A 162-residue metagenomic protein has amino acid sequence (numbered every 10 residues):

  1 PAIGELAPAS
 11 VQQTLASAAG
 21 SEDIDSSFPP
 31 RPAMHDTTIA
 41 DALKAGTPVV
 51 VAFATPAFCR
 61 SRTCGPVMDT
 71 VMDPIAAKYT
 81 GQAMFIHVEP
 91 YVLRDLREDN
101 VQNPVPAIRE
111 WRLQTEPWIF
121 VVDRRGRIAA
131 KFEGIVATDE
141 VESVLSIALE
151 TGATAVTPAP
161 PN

Functional and structural regions predicted by a protein language model:
P1-D41: N-terminal "domain-start" segment that seeds a small globular fold
A2-A19, I128-N162: Thiol-/selenol-based redox modules, centered on thioredoxin-like and closely related oxidoreductase domains
D25, R31, I39-R60: Short active-site neighborhood of thiol/selenol oxidoreductases, capturing the structured segment around
M34, T38, P66, T70 (+2 more regions): Extracytoplasmic/secreted proteins, especially bacterial periplasmic and envelope-associated proteins
F53-P56, V88-Y91, F132-I135: Active-site-proximal beta-strand/loop segments in catalytic clefts of secreted hydrolases
F58-R62, D95-L96, K131: A generic structural signal for short coil/turn motifs at secondary-structure boundaries
S61-K78: Typically the conserved alpha-helix immediately C-terminal to a functionally engaged Cys/Sec in thioredoxin-like
T80, I86-E116, V121-I128, S143-E150: Thioredoxin-like thiol-disulfide oxidoreductase module
